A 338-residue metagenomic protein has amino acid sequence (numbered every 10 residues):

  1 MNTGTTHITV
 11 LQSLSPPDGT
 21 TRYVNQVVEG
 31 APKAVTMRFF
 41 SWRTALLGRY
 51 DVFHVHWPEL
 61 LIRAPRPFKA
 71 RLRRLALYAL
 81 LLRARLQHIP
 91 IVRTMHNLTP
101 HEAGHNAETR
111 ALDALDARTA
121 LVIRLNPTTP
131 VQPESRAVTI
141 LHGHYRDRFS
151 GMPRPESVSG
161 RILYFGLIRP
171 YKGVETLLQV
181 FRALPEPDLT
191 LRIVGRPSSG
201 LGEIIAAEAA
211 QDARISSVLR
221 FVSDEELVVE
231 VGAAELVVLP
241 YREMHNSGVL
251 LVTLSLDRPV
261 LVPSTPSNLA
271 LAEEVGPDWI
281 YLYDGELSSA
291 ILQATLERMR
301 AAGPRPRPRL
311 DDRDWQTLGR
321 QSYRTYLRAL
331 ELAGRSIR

Functional and structural regions predicted by a protein language model:
D116-S150: Donor nucleotide-sugar binding/catalytic pocket of nucleotide-sugar-dependent glycosyltransferases
P155-K172, L178-R182, L191-R192: Conserved donor-binding/catalytic core segment of Leloir-type glycosyltransferases
T190-E203, R220: Glycosyltransferase donor-sugar binding loop
E203-V228: Nucleotide-activated donor-binding/catalytic signature segment of Leloir-type glycosyltransferases, i.e., the conserved
V222-A234, L251, S255: Short acidic alpha-helix that forms the nucleotide-activated donor recognition element in Leloir-type transferases
V229-H245, R258: Acidic donor-binding loop of glycosyltransferase active sites
L269-R298: Change "using UDP/GDP/dTDP sugars" to "using nucleotide sugars
L287-A290, R300-I337: A charged, aromatic-enriched C-terminal amphipathic alpha-helix characteristic of glycosyltransferases across folds
